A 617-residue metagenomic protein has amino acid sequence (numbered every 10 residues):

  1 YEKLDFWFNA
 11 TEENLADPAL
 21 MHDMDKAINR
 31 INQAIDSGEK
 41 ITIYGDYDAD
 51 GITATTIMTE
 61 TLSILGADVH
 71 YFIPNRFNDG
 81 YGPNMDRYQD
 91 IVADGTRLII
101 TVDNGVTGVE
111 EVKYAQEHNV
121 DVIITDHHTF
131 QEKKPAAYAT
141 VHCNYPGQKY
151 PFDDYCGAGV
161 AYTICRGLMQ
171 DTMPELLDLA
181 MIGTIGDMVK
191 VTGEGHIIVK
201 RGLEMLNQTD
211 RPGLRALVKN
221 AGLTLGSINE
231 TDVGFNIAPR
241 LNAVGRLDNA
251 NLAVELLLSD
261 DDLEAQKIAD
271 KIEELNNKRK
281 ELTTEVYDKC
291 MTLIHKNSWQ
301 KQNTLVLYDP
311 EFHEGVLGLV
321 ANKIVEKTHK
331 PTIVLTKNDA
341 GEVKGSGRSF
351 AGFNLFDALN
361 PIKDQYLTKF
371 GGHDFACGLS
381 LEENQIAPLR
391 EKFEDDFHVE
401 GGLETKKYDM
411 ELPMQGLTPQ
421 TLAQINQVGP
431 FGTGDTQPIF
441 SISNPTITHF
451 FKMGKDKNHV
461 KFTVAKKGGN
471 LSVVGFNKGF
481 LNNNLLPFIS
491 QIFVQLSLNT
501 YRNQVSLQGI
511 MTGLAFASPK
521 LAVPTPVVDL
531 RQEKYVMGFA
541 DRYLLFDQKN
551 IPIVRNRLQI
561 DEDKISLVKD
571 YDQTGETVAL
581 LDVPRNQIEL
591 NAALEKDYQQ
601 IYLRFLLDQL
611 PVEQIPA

Functional and structural regions predicted by a protein language model:
Y1-L98, H118-N119, A136, M169-P388 (+1 more regions): Hydrophobic helix-and-loop "lid/oligomerization" segment in the mid-to-C-terminal part of catalytic domains
D46-Y47, P74-F77, N104-G105, H127-F130 (+6 more regions): Short, ordered loop/turn segments at secondary-structure junctions
A54-M58, V109-H118, H128, V320-A321 (+1 more regions): Short Gly/Thr/Asp-enriched flexible loops that form oxyanion-binding sites at enzyme active sites
I57, K134-G186, A592, R604 (+1 more regions): Short alpha-helices
H70-Y71, V122-T125, P331-L335, A579 (+1 more regions): Short hydrophobic alpha-helical runs that function as membrane-insertion/retention elements
V102-T107, E314-V316, N322, G371 (+1 more regions): SF2 helicase motor core recognition
V102-Y155: Histidine/acidic-residue-rich, glycine-tolerant segments that coordinate divalent metal ions
H196-M291, R348-F356, N360-T368, D374-D570 (+3 more regions): Acidic, two-metal ion nucleic-acid-processing modules in DNA metabolism proteins
